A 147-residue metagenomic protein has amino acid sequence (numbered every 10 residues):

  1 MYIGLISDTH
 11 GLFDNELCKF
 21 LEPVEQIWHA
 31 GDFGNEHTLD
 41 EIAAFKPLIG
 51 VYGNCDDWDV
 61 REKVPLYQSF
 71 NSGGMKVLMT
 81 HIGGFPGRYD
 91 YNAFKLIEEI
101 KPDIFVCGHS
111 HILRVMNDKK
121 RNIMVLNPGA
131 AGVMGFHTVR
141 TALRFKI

Functional and structural regions predicted by a protein language model:
M1-L48, D56-G74, M79, T138-T141: N-terminal active-site segment of His-dependent metallophosphoesterases
I6, V51, H81, I104-V106 (+2 more regions): Acidic/histidine-enriched, beta-strand-rich ligand/metal-binding domains
G11-N15, G34-T38, C55-V60, G84-Y89 (+2 more regions): Active-site environment of divalent metal-dependent phosphoester hydrolases
L21-P23, E98-K101: Glycine-rich phosphate-binding loop signature in dinucleotide/nucleotide-binding domains
I42-F45, I97-I100, K120: Short, conserved loop/helix-junction motifs that constitute active-site signature segments in enzyme catalytic cores
Q68, R114-N117, T141-K146: Short beta-strand scaffold segments in enzyme catalytic cores
S72-G73, I100-K101, L126-I147: Binuclear metal-dependent phosphoesterase catalytic core
N92-E99, L113: Non-DNA-binding regulatory cores of transcription-related proteins, predominantly C-terminal effector-binding
